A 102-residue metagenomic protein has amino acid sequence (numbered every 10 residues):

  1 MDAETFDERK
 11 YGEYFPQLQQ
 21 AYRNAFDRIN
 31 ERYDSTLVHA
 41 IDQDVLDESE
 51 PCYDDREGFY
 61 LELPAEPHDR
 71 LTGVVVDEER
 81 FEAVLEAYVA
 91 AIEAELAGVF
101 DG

Functional and structural regions predicted by a protein language model:
M1-G102: Acidic, polar-rich N-terminal leader regions of halophilic archaeal proteins
